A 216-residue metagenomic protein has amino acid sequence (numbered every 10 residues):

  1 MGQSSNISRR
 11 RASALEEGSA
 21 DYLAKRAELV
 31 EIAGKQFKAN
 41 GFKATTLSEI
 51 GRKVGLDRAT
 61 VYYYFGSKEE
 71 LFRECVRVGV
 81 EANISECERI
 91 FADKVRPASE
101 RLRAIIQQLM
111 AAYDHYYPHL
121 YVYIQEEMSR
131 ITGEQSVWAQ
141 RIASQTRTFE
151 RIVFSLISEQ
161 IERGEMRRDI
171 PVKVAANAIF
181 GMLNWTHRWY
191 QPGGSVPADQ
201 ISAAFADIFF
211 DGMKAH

Functional and structural regions predicted by a protein language model:
M1-E16, Q108-A111, H115, E150-R163 (+1 more regions): C-terminal peripheral helix-coil segments that are non-catalytic and often amphipathic
G2, L15-E17, A24, E28 (+3 more regions): Helix-turn-helix
Y22, V30, F72, V76 (+5 more regions): Amphipathic, non-transmembrane alpha-helical scaffold segments
E74, R89-P118, I179: Hydrophobic alpha-helical connector segments
E81-E88, E134-R163, K173-N177: Amphipathic alpha-helical packing segments from all-alpha helical-bundle domains
S99-R103, Q140-Q145, E162-A178, V196-A203: All-alpha amphipathic helical-bundle segments outside canonical DNA-binding/catalytic cores that form hydrophobic
R101, D114-V137: Amphipathic alpha-helical segments used for helix-helix packing
